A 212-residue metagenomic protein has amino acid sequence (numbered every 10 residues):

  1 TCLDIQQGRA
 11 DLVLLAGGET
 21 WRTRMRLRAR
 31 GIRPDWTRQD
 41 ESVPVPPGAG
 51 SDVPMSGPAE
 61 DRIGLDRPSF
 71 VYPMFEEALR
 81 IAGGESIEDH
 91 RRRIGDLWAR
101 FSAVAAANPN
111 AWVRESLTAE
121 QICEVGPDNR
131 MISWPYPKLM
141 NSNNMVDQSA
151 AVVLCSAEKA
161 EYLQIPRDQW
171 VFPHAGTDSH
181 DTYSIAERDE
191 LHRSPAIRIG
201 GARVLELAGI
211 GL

Functional and structural regions predicted by a protein language model:
C2-A10, L14-K159, I165-L212: Conserved "HGTGT" condensation-loop signature of ketosynthase/thiolase-family condensing enzymes that catalyze
